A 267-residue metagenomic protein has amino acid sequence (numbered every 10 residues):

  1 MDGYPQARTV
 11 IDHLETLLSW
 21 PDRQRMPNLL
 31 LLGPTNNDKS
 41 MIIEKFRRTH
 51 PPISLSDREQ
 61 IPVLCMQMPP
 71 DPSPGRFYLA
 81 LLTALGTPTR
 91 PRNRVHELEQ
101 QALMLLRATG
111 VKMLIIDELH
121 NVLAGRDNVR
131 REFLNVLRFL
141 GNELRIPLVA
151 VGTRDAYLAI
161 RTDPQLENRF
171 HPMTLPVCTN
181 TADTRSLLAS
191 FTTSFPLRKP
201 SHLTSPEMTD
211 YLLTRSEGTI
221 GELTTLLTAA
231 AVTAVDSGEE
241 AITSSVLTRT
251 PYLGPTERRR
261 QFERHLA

Functional and structural regions predicted by a protein language model:
M1-V10: Dynamic helix-loop-helix/coil hinge segments at AAA+ ATPase domain boundaries and subdomain interfaces
G3, N36, A182, A189-A267: C-terminal alpha-helical "lid" subdomain
I11-R23: Pre-Walker A adenine-sensing motif
R23-K45: Walker A/P-loop nucleotide-binding motif
R48-E59, T87: Post-Walker A helix-loop "phosphate-sensing" segment adjacent to the P-loop in P-loop NTPases
P69-R90: Conserved NTP-binding/hydrolysis module of P-loop NTPases
L105-V129: Conserved P-loop NTPase "ATPase switch" module shared by AAA+ and STAND
L123, F133-L203, E207: The catalytic "switch" region of P-loop NTPases
